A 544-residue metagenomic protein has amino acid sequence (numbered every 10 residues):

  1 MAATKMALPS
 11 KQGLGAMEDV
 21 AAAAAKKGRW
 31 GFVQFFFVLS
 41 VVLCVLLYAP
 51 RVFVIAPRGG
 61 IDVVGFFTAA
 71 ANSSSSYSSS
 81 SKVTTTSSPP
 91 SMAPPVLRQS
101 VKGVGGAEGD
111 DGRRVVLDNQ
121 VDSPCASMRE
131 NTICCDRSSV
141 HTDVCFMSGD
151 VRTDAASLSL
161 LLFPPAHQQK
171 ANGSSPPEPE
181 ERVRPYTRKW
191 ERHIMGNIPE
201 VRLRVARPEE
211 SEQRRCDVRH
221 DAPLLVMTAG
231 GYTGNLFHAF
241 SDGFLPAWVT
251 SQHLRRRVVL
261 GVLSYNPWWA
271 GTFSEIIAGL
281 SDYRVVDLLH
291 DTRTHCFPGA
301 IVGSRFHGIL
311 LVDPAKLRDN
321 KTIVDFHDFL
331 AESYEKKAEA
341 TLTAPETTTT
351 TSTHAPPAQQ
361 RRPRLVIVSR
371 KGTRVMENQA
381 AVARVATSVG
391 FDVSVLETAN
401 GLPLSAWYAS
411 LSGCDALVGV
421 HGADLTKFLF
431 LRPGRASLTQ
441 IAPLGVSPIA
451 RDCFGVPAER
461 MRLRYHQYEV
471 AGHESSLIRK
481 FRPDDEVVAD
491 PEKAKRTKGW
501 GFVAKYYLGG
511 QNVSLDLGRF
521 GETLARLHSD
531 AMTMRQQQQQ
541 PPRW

Functional and structural regions predicted by a protein language model:
A2-W544: The feature primarily captures lumenal catalytic ectodomains of type II secretory-pathway glycosyltransferases
